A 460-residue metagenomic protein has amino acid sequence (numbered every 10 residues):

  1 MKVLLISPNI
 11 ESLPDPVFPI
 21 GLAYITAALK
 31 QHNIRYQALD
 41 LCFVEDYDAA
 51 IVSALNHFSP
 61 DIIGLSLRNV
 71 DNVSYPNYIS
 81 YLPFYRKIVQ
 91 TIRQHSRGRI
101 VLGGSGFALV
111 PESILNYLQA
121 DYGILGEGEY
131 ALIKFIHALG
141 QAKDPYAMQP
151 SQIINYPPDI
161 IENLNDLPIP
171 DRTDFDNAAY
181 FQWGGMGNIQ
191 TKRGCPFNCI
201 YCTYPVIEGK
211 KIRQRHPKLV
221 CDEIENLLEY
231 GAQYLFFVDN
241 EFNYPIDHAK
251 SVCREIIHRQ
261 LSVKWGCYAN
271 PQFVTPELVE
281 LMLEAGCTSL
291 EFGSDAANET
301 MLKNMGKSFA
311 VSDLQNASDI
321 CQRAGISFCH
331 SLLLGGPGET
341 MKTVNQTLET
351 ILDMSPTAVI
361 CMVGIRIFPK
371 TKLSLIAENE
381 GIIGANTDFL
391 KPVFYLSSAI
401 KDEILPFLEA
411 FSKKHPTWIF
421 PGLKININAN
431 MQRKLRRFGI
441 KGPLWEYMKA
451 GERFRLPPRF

Functional and structural regions predicted by a protein language model:
M1-A232: Acidic, low-complexity intrinsically disordered segments
V3-I6, R35, V52-N56, D61 (+2 more regions): Radical SAM enzyme core and accessory elements
S12, N69-Y75, P111-E112, F197 (+6 more regions): Flexible glycine/acidic-rich beta-alpha junction loops that bind and position SAM and/or redox cofactors in anaerobic
Q31-I34, R93-R97, I257-S262, R323-I326 (+1 more regions): Short helix-capping segments at alpha-helix termini
G64-L67, G128, V279-A297, V359-R366: Non-cysteine beta-strand/loop elements that form the S-adenosyl-L-methionine
V101, I124, N155, G266 (+3 more regions): Structural detector of well-ordered beta-strand residues that form the stable sheet scaffold of enzyme domains
L118-G126, K250-I256, T340-T357: Short, electropositive alpha-helical surface patch
I169-C329, L334, E349: Radical SAM [4Fe-4S] cluster-binding motif and immediate context
